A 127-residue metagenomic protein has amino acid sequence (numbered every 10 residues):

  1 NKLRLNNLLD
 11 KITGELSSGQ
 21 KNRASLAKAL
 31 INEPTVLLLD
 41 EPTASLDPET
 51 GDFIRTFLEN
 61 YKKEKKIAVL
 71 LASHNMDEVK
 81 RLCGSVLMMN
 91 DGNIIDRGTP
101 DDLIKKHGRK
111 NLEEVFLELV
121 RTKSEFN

Functional and structural regions predicted by a protein language model:
N1-L8: Conserved ABC ATPase "signature" region
I12-L16: Conserved ABC ATPase signature
E33: Conserved catalytic motifs of ABC-family nucleotide-binding domains
L37-D40: Catalytic Walker B motif of ABC-type/P-loop ATPase nucleotide-binding domains
D52-E64: Helical segment within the ABC ATPase nucleotide-binding domain
R97-G98: ABC ATPase "signature
